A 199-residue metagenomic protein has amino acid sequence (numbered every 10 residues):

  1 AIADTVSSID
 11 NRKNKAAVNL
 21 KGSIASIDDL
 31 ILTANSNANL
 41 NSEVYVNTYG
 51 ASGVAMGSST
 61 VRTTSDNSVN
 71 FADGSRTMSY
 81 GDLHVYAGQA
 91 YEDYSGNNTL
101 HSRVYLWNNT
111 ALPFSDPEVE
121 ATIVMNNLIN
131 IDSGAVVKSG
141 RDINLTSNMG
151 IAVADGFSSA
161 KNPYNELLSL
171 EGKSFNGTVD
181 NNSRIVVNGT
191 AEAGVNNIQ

Functional and structural regions predicted by a protein language model:
A1-Q199: Low-complexity, glycine- and small/polar-enriched segments
